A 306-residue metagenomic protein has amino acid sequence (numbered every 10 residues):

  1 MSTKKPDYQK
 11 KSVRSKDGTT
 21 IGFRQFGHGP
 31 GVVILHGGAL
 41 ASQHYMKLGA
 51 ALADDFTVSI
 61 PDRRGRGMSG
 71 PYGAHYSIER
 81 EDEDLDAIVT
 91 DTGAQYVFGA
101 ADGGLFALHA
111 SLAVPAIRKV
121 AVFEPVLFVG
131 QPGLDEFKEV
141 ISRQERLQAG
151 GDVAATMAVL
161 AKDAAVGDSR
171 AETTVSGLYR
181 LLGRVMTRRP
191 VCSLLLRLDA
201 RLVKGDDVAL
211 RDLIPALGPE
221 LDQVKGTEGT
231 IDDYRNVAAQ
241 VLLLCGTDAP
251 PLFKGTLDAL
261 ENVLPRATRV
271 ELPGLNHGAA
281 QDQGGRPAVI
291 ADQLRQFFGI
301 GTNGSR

Functional and structural regions predicted by a protein language model:
S12-M68: Conserved HGGG/HGGXW glycine-rich cap/lid loop of the alpha/beta-hydrolase fold
A39, R63-G67, L127, G274-A279: Alpha/beta-hydrolase active-site loop signature
H44-M46, S69-A74, P132, K254-G255: Conserved catalytic-core motifs of eukaryotic protein kinase domains, centered on the activation segment
S59-F98, R286-D292: Active-site loop/oxyanion-hole signature of alpha/beta-hydrolase fold enzymes
A94-L134: Conserved hydrolase catalytic core segment
Q131-K204, L221: Helix-rich cap/lid subdomain of alpha/beta-hydrolase
S193-N262, T268-E271: Conserved serine/cysteine hydrolase catalytic core
R266-R306: Catalytic active-site module of serine/aspartate enzymes centered on a nucleophile-bearing elbow/loop
